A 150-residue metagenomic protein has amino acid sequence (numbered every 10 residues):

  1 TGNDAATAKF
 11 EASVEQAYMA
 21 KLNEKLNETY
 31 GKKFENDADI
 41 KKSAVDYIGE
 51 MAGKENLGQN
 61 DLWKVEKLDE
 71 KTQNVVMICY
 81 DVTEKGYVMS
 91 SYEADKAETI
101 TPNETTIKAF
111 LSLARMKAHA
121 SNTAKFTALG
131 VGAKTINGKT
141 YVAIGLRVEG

Functional and structural regions predicted by a protein language model:
G2-V76, Y80, A124-K125, L129: Short, well-ordered surface patches within globular domains
E66-G150: A well-ordered secondary-structure block
